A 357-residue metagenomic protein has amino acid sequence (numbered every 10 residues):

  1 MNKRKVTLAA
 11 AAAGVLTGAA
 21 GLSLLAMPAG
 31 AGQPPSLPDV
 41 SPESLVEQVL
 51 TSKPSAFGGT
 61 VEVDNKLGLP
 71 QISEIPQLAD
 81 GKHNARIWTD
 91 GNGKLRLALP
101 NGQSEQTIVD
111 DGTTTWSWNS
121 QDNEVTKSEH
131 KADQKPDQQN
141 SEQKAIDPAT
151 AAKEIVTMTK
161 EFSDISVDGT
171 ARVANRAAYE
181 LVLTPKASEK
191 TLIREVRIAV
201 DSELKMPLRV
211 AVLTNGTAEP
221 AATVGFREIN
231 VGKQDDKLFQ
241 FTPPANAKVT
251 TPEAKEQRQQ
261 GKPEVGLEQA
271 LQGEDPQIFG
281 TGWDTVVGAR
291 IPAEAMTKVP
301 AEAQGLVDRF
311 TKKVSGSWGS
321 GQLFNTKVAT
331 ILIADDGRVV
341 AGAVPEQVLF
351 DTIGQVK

Functional and structural regions predicted by a protein language model:
N2-L8, L22-E124, S166, E180 (+7 more regions): N-terminal mature ectodomain segment of secretory-pathway/periplasmic proteins
T7-T17: Sec-dependent N-terminal signal peptides
P34-E47, K135-T157, T242-P276: N-terminal low-complexity, Pro/Thr-rich disordered segments that flank secretion/membrane-targeting signals
R86-D147, E219-A222, T330-I333, V340 (+1 more regions): An acidic-aromatic
S120-T150, K160, L208, G216-E219 (+1 more regions): An internal, short helix-loop-strand segment that often contains or flanks glycine-aspartate motifs
D122, K131-A132, T184, T214 (+2 more regions): A generic structural motif
S166-N246: Gly/Pro-enriched, hydrophobic low-complexity segments that function as extracytoplasmic propeptides/linkers
L238-R338, A343-T352: Accessory, solvent-exposed terminal regions and/or long lumenal/extracellular loops of proteins
